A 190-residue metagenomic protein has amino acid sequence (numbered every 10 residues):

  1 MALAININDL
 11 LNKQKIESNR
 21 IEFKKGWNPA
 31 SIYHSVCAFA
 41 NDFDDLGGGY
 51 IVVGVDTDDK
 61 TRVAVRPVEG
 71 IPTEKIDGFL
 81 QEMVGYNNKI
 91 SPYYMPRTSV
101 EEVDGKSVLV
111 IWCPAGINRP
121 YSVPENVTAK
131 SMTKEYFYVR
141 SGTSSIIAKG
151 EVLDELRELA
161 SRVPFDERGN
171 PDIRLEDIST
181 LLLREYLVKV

Functional and structural regions predicted by a protein language model:
M1-V190: Conserved N-terminal catalytic/coupling substructures associated with nucleotide/phosphate chemistry
